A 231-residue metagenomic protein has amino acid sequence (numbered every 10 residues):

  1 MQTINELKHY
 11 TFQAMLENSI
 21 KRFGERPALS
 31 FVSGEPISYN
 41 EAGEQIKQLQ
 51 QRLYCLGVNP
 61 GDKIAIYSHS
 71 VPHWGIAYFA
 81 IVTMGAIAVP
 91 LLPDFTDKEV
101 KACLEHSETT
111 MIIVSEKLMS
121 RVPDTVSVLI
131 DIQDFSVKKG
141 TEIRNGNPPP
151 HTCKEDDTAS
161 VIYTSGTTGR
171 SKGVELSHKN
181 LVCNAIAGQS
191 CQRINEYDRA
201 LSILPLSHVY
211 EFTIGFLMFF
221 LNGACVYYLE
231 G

Functional and structural regions predicted by a protein language model:
K8, E17, E25-V71, G75-F79 (+3 more regions): Conserved AMP-binding/adenylate-forming core of the ANL superfamily
G24-P27, N145-Y163, R170, R193-R199: Conserved pre-ATP/AMP-binding loop-to-beta segment of ANL
S38-N40, A159-A185: Conserved AMP-binding A3 loop
S68-F79, D94-K98, L204-L221: Conserved coil-to-alpha-helix start sites within the AMP-binding
G85: Structured binding elements
P93-V122, N184-L201: Conserved ATP-dependent adenylate/AMP-binding module captured primarily in the ANL superfamily
K117-E155: ANL superfamily adenylate-forming
V182-R199, L206-G231: Conserved AMP-binding/adenylation subdomain of ANL enzymes
